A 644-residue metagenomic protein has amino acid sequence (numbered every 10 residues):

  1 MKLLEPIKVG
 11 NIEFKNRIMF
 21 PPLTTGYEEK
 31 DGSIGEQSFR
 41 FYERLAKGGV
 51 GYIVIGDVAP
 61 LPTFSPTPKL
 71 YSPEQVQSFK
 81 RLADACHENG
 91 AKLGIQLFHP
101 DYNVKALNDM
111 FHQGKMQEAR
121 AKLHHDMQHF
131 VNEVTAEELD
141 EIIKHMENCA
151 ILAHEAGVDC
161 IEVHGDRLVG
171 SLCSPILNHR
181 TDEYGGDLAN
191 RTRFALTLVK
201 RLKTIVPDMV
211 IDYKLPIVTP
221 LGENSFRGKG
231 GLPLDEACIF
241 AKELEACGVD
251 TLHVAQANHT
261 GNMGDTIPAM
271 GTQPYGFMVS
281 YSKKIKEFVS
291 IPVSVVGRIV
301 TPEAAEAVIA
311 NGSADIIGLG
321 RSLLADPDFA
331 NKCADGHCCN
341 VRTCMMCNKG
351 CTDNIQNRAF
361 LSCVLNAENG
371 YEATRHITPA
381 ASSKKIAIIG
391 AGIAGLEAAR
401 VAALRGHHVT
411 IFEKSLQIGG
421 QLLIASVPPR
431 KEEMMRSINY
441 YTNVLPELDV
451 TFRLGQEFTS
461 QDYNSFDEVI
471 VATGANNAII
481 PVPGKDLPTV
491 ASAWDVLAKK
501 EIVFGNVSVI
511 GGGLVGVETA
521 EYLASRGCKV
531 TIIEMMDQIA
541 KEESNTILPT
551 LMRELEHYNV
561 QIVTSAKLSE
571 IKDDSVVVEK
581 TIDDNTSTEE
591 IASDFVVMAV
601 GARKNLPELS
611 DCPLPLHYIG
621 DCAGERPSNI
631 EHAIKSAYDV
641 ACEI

Functional and structural regions predicted by a protein language model:
M1-I389, I393-V409, Q417, A478 (+1 more regions): Flavin-dependent oxidoreductase catalytic cores
M1-I7, E36, E368-E372, D449-Q456 (+2 more regions): Short gly/ser/thr-rich secondary-structure transition/capping motifs
S383-I411, R453-Q461, S465, A472-V482 (+4 more regions): Rossmann-like dinucleotide/flavin-binding elements
H408-L448, Y522-K567, G624-R626: Rossmann-like dinucleotide-binding cores of NAD(P)H-dependent redox enzymes
